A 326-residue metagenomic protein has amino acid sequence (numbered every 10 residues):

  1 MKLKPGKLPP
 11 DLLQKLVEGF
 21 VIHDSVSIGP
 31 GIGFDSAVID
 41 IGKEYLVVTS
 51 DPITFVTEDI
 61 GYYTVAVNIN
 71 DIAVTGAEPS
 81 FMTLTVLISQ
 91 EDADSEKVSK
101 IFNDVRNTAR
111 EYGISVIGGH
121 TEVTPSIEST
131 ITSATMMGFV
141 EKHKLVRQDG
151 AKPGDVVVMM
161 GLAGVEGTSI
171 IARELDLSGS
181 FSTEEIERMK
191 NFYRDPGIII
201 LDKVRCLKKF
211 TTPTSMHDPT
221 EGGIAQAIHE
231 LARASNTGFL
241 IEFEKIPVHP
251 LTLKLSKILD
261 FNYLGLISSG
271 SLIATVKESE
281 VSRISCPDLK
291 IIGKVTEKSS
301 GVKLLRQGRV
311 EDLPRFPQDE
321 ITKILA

Functional and structural regions predicted by a protein language model:
M1-V74, V156: N-terminal glycine-rich phosphate/pyrophosphate-binding loops that anchor nucleotide-derived ligands and cofactors
L3-L13, C286-A326: Acidic, Ser/Thr/Pro-rich beta/coil linker or hinge segments at domain junctions
I28-G31, P219-T220, G238-P247, G265-I267 (+1 more regions): Beta-strand->loop->alpha-helix junctions that form or flank phosphate-binding loops in nucleotide-handling enzymes
D40-V48, I53, E78-D176, K294: Glycine-rich anion-binding loops of enzyme active sites
T57-T83, K100-E111, D202-C206, Q226-E230: Small-aliphatic-rich amphipathic alpha-helix that forms the alpha element of a beta-alpha
Q90-A93, F192-I267: Active-site-proximal betaalpha loop/short-helix elements that scaffold phosphoryl/nucleotidyl transfer chemistry
S169-I186, K190: Short, compositionally biased
T275-V281: Helix N-cap motif at beta-to-alpha junctions
